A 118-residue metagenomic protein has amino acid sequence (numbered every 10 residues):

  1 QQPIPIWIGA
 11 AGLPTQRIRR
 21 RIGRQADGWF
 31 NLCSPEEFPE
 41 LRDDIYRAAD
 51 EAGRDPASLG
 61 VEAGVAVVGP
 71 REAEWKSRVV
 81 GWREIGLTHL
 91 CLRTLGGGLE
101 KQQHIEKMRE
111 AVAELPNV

Functional and structural regions predicted by a protein language model:
Q1-V118: Active-site-adjacent structural elements that line small-molecule/cofactor binding pockets in enzymes
